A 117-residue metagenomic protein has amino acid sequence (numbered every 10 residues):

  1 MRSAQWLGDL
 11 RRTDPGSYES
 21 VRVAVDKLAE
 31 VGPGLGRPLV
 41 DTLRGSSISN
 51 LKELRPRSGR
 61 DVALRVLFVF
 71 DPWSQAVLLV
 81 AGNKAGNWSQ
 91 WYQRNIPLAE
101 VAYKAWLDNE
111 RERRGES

Functional and structural regions predicted by a protein language model:
M1-A63, P72-A76, N83-S117: Basic, Lys/Arg-enriched alpha-helical interface segments
F68, L79: Conserved catalytic cores of phosphodiester-cleaving nucleases, focusing on short active-site segments
